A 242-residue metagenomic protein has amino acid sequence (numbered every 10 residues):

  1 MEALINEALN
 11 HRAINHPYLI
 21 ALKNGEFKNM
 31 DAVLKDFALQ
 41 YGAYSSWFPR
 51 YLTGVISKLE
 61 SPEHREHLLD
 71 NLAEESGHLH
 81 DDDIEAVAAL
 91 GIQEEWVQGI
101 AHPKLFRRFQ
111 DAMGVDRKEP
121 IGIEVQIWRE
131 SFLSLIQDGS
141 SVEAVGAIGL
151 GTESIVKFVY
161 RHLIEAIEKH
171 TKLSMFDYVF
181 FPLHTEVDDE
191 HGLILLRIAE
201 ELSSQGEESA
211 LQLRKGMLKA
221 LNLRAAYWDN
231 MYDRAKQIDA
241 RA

Functional and structural regions predicted by a protein language model:
M1-A242: Non-heme di-metal
